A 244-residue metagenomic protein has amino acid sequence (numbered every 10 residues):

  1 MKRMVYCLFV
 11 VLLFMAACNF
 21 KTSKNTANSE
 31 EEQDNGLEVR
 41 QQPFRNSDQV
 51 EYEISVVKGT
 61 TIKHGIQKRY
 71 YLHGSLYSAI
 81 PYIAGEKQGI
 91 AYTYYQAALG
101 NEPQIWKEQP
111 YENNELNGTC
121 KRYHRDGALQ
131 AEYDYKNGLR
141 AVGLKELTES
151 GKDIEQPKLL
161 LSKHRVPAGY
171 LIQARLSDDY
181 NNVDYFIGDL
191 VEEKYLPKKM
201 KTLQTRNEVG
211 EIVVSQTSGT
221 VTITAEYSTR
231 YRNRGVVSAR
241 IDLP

Functional and structural regions predicted by a protein language model:
M1-M4: Positively charged n-region of N-terminal signal peptides that target proteins for export
Y6-C7, Q42: Hydrophobic H-region at the start of alpha-helical membrane spans
C7-M15: Bacterial N-terminal signal peptides
C18-H124, A128-K136, R140-T148, K152-P244: Periodic aromatic/glycine/histidine/acidic cluster detector with a strong bias toward beta-strand repeat architectures
